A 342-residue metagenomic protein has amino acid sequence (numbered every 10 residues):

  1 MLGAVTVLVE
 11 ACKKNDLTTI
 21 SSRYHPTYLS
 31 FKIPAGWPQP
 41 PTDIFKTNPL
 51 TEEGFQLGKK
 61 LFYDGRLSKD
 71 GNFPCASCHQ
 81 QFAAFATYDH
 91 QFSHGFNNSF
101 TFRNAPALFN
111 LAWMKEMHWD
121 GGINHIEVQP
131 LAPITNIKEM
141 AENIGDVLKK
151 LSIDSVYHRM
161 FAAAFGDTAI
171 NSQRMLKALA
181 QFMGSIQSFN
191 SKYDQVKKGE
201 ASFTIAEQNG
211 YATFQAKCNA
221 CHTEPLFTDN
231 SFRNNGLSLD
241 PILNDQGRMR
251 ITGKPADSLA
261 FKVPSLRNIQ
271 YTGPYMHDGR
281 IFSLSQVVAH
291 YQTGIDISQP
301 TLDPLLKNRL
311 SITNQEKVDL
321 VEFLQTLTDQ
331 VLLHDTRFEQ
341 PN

Functional and structural regions predicted by a protein language model:
M1-A4: Sec-dependent N-terminal signal peptides
C12-N342: Periplasmic c-type cytochrome electron-transfer domains
